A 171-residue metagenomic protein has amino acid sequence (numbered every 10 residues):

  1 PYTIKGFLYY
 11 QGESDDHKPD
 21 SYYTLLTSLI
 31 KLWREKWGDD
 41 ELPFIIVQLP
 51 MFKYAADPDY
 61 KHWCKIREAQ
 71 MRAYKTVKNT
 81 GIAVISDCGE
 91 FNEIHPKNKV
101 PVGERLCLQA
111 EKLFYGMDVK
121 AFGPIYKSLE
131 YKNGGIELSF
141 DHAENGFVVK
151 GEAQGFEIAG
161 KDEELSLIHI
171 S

Functional and structural regions predicted by a protein language model:
P1, T27-L32, K61-M71: Alpha-helical scaffolding within the catalytic cores of extracellular/periplasmic polymer-degrading hydrolases
P1-H17: Oxyanion-hole/transition-state-stabilizing segment in secreted/luminal serine hydrolases and related acyltransferases
Y2-G6, D39-I45, T76-I82: Loop/turn elements at helix/coil->beta-strand transitions in domains of secreted/extracellular proteins
E13-H17, P50-Y54, D87-E90: Solvent-exposed loop/turn segments at secondary-structure junctions within structured extracellular/periplasmic domains
D39-W63: Active-site segments of SGNH/GDSL-like serine hydrolases that catalyze O-acetyl group transfer/hydrolysis on lipids
R67-Q154: Catalytic cores of secreted or luminal carbohydrate-active enzymes
A153-S166: Extended low-complexity, serine/threonine- and proline-enriched intrinsically disordered segments
I168-I170: Conserved small/polar residues in nucleotide/adenosyl-binding loops
